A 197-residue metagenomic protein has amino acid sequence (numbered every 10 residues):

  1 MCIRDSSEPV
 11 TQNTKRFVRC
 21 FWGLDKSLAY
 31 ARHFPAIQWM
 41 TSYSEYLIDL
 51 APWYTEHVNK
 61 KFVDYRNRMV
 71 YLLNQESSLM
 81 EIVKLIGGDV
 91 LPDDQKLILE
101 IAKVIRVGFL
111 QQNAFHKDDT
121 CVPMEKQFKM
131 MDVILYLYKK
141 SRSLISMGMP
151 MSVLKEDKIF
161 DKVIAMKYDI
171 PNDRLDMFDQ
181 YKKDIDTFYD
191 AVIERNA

Functional and structural regions predicted by a protein language model:
R4-K162: P-loop NTPase catalytic core
G148-A197: C-terminal amphipathic alpha-helical interaction region
